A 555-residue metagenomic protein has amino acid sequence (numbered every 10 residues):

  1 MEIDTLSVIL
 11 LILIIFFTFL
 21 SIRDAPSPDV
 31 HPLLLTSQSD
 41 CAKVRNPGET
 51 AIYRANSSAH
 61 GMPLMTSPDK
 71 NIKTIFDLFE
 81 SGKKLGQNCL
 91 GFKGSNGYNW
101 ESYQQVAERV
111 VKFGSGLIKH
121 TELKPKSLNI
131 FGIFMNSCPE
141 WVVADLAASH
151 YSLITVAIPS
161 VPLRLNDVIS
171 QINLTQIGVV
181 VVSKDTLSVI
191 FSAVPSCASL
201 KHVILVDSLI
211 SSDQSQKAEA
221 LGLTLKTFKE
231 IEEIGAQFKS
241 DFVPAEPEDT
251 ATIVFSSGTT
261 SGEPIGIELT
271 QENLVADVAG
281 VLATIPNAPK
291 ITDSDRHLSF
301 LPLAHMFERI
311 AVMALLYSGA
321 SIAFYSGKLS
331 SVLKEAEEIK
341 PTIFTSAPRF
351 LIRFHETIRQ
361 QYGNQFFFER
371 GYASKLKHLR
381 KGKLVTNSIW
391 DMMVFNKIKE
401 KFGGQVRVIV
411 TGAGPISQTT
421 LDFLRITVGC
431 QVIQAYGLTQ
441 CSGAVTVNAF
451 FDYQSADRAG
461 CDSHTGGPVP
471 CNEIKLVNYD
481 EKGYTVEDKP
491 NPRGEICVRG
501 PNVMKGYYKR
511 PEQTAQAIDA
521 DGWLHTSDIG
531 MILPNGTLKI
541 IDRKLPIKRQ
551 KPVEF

Functional and structural regions predicted by a protein language model:
M1-A51, H150-E230: Structural core segment of the AMP-binding/adenylate-forming
D4-T5, I9, S95-Y103, G116-L163 (+1 more regions): Conserved AMP-binding/adenylate-forming
I22-P26, L223-K226, T342-T345, H355-G460: Gly/Ser/Thr-rich phosphate-binding loop
N88, L225-K226, E232-F255, E263 (+1 more regions): Conserved pre-ATP/AMP-binding loop-to-beta segment of ANL
W100-Y103, A251-A279: Conserved AMP-binding A3 loop
D145, P162-P195, V275-L298, K328-I343 (+1 more regions): Conserved ATP-dependent adenylate/AMP-binding module captured primarily in the ANL superfamily
V275-R296, L303-F395, T427: Conserved AMP-binding/adenylation subdomain of ANL enzymes
K482-Q550: Conserved ATP-binding/catalytic segment of the ANL
